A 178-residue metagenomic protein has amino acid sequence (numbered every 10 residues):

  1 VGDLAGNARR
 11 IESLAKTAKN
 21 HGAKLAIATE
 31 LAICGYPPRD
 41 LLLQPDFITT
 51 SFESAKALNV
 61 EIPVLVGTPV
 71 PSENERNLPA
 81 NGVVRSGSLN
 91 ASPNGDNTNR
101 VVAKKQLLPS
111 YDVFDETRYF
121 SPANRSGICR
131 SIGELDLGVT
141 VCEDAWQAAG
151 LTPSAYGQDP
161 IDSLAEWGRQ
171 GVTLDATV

Functional and structural regions predicted by a protein language model:
V1-V178: Enzyme catalytic cores with a strong preference for nitrogen-chemistry domains
